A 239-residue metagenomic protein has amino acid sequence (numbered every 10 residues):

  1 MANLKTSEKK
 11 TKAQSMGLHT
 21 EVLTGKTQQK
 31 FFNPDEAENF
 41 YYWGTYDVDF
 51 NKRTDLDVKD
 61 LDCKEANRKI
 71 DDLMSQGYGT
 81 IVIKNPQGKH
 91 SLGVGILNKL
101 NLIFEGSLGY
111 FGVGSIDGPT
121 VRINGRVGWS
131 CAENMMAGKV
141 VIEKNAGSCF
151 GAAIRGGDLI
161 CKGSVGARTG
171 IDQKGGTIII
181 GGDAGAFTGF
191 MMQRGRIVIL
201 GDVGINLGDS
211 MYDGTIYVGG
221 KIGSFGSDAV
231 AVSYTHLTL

Functional and structural regions predicted by a protein language model:
M1-K99, I103-F111, F187-T188, L200 (+2 more regions): Long, low-complexity, mixed-charge
K69-M74, K89-I96, L108-S115, V127-N134 (+5 more regions): Short, T/G/N/S-enriched strand-turn elements that build extracellular solenoid repeat scaffolds
Y78, I96-N101, S115-V121, N134-V140 (+4 more regions): Short "repeat-start/strand-capping" segments in structured domains, especially the N-termini of parallel beta-helix
K84, E105, N124, E133 (+8 more regions): Feature marks extracellular polysaccharide-active and adherence modules
N85, K89-H90, N101, G109 (+12 more regions): Preference for short coil/turn "hinge" residues that link or interrupt alpha-helices
T235-L239: Conserved small/polar residues in nucleotide/adenosyl-binding loops
